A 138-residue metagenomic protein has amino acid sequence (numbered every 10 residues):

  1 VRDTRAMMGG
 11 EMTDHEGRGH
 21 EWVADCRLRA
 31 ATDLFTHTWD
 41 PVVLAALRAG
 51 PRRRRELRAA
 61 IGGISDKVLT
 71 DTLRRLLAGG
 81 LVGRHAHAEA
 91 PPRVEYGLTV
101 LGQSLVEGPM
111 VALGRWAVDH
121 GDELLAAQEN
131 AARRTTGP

Functional and structural regions predicted by a protein language model:
V1-D14, A60-T72: Membrane-interacting alpha-helical segments
R2-T13, D25, A45, S104-P138: Amphipathic alpha-helical dimerization/coiled-coil segments that flank or bridge DNA-binding/regulatory modules
G17-E21: Acidic-glycine-rich active-site phosphate/pyrophosphate-binding loop
W22-V68, E95, S104: N-terminal helix-turn-helix DNA-binding core of bacterial DNA-binding proteins
P51, R58-P91: Canonical helix-turn-helix DNA-binding module
A88-M110: Basic, amphipathic "hinge/linker" alpha-helix immediately C-terminal to the N-terminal HTH DNA-binding motif
